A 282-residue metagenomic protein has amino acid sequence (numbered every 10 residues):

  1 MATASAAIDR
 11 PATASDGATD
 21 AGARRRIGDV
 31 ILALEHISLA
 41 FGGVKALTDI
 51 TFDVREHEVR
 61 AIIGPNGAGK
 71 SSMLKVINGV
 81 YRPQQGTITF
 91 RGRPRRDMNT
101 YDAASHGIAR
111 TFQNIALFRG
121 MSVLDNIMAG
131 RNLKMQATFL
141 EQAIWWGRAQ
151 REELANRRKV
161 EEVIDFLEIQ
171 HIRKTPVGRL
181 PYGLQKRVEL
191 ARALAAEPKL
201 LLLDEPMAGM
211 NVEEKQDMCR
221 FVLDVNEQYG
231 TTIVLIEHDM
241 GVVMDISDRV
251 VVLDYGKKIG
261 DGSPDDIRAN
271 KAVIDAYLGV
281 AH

Functional and structural regions predicted by a protein language model:
A2-H282: Glycine-rich phosphate-binding loops of nucleotide-dependent enzymes
